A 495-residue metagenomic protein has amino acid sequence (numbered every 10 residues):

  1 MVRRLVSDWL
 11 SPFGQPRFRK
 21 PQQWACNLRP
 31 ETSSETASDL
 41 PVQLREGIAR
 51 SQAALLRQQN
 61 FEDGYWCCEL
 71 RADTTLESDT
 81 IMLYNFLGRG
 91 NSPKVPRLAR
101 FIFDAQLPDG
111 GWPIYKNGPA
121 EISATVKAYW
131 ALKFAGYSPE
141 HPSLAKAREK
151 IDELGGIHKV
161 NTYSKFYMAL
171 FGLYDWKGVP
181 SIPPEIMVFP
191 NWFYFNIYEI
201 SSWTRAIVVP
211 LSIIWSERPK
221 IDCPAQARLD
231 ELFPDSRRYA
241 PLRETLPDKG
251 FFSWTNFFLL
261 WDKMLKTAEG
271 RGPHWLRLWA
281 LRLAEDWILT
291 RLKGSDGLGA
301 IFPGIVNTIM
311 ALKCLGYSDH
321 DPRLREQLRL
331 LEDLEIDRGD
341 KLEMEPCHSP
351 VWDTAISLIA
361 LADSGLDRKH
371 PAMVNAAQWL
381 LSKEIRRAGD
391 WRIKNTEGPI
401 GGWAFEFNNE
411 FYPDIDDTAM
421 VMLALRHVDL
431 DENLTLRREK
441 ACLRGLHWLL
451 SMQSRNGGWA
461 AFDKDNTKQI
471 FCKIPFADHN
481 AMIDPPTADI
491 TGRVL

Functional and structural regions predicted by a protein language model:
V2-L495: Preference for long, amphipathic alpha-helical scaffolds in soluble/luminal domains and all-alpha bundles
